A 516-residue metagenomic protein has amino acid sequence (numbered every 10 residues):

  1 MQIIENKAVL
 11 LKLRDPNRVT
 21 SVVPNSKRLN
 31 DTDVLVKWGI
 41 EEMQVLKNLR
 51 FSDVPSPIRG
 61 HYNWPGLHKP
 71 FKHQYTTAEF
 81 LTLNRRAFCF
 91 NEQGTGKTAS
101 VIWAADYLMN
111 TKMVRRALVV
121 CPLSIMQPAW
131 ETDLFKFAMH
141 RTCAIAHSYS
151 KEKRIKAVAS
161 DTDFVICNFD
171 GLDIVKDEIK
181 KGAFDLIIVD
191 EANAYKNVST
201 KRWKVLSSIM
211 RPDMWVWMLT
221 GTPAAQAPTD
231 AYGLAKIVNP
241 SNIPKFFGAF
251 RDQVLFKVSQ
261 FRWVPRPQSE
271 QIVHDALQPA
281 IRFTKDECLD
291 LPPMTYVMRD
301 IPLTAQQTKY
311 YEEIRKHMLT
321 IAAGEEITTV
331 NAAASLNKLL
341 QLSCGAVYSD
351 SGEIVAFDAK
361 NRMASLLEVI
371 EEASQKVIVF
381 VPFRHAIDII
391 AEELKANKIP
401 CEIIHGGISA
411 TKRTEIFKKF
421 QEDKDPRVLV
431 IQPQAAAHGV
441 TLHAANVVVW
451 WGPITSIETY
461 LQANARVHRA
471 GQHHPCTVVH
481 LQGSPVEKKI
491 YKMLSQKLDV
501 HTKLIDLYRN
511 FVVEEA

Functional and structural regions predicted by a protein language model:
V54-F90: Conserved pre-motif I regulatory segment
G94, S100, A105-M113, L118-C121 (+2 more regions): Conserved Helicase C-terminal RecA-like lobe
V114-R116, K136, S160-D161, L186 (+3 more regions): Conserved P-loop NTPase motor "coupling/switch" region that bridges the ATPase
S124, A144-K153, F169-I174, K196-T200 (+4 more regions): Conserved helicase motor
I125-Y149, V238-S241: Conserved helix-turn-beta segment of the N-terminal RecA-like "Helicase ATP-binding" lobe in SF1/SF2 helicases
S150-D185: Conserved helix/coil segment N-terminal to the catalytic DExD/H
D173-D177, Q226-P228, I387-A391, R413-F417 (+1 more regions): SF2 helicase motor core recognition
T455-A516: A conserved SF2-helicase RecA2
